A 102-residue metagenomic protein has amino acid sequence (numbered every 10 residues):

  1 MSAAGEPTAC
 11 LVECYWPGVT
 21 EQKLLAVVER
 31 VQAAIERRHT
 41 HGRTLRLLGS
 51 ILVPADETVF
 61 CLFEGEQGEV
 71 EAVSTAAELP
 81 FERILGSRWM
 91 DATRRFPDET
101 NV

Functional and structural regions predicted by a protein language model:
M1-T40, V53, M90-V102: Short S/T/G/P-rich N-terminal loop/turn motif that feeds into the first structured element of a domain
C10-C14, L47-S74: Short, well-ordered beta-strand segments in beta-rich or mixed alpha/beta enzyme and ligand-binding folds
G42-L45: Hydrophobic beta-strand-centered segment that forms part of the acyl-chain substrate-binding groove
E64-M90: An amphipathic, aromatic/His-enriched active-site/gating alpha helix that lines ligand/cofactor pockets
